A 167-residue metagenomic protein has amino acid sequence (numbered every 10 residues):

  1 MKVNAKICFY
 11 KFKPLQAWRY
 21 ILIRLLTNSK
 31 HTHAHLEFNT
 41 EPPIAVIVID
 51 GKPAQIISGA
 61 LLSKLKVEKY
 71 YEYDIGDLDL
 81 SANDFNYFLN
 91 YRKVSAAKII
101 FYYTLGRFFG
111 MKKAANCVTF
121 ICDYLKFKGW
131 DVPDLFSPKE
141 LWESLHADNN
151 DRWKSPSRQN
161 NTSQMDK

Functional and structural regions predicted by a protein language model:
V3, F38, I49, Y73-L78 (+4 more regions): Intrinsic-disorder/low-complexity regions
V3-G76, T104-K112: Glycine-rich catalytic cores of cysteine/serine-nucleophile enzymes that process amide/ester linkages in cell-envelope
P43, D77-D79, E140, S144: Acidic/proline-rich low-complexity IDRs
I57-L61, S81-D84, C117: Amphipathic alpha-helical interface surfaces
G76-F101: A structural motif
V94, I99-K167: Activation targets extended, charge/polar-rich intrinsically disordered C-terminal tails
